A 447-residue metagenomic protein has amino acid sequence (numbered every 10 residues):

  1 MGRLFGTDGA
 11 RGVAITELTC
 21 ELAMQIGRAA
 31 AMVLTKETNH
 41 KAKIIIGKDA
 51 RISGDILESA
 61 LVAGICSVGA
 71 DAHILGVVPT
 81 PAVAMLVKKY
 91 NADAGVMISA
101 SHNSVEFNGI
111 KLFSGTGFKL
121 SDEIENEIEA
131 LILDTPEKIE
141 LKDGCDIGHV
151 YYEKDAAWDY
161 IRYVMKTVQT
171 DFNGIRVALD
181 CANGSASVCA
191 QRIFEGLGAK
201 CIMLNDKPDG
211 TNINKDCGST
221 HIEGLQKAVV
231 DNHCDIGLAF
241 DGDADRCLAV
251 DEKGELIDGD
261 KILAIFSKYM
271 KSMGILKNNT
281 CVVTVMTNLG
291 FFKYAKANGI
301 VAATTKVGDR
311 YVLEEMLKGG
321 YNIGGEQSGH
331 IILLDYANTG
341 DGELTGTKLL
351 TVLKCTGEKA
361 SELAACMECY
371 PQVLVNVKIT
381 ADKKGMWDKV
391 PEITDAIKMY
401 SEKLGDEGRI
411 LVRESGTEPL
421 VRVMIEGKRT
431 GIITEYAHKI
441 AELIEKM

Functional and structural regions predicted by a protein language model:
M1-A63, S67-V68, D146-V177, K384-K389: An N-terminal, well-structured beta->alpha segment
F5-G6, I46, A72-G76, M97-I98 (+8 more regions): General beta-strand structural signal in soluble alpha/beta enzymes
V13, N108-N232: Gly/Ser/Thr-enriched, mixed-charge loops and adjacent short helices that form phosphate/oxyanion-binding elements
M32, K36, H40-F107, R192-V250: N-terminal small/polar loop signature for handling phosphorylated ligands or for N-terminal nucleophile
G47-D49, L179-C181, D251, D335 (+1 more regions): Short glycine-centered, acidic/aromatic-flanked micro-motifs in structured strand/loop junctions that mark active-site
N126-I161, K166, E252-G325, I332: Proline/glycine-rich low-complexity loops and linkers
I236, M273-M447: Phosphate-binding and adjacent anionic-ligand microenvironments
